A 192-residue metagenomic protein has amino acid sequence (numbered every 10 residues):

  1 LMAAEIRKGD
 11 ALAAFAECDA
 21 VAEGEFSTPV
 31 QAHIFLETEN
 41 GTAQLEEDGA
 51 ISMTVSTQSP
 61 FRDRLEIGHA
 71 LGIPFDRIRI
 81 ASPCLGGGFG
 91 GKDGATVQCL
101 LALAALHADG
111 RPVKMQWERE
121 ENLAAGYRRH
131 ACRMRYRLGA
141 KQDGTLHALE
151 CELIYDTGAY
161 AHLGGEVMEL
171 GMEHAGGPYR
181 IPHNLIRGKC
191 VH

Functional and structural regions predicted by a protein language model:
L1-H192: Structural alpha/beta core scaffold segments of enzyme domains
